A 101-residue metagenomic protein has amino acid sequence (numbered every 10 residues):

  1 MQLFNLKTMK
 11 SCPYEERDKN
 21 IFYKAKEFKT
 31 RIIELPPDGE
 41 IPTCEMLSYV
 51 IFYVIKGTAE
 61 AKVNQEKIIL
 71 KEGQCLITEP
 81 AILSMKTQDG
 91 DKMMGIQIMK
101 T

Functional and structural regions predicted by a protein language model:
M1-E27, K62: A short, N-terminal "cap"/entry segment at the start of jelly-roll beta-barrel domains of the cupin/DSBH fold
K29-M46: Conserved short histidine dyad/triad with adjacent acidic residue
L47-N64: Glycine- and acidic-residue-biased ligand/ion/polar-headgroup-sensing regions
I55-K56, K71-E72, D89: A cytosolic small-molecule/anion-sensing beta-strand core signal
T58-E60, K67, I82, K92: Structural motif
N64-P80: Short acidic-glycine-tyrosine-enriched beta hairpin
P80-T101: Ligand-binding loop in jelly-roll beta-barrel domains
